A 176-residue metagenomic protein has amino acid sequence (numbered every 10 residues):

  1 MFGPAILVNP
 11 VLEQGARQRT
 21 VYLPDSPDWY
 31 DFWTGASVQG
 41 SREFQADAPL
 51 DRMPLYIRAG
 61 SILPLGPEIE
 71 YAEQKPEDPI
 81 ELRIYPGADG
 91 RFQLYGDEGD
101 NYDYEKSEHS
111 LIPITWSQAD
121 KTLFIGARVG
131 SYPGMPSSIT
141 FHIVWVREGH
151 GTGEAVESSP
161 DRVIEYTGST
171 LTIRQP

Functional and structural regions predicted by a protein language model:
M1-G153, S159, G168: Catalytic core of carbohydrate-active enzymes
P160-P176: Polar/charged, Gly/Pro-rich intrinsically disordered segments
